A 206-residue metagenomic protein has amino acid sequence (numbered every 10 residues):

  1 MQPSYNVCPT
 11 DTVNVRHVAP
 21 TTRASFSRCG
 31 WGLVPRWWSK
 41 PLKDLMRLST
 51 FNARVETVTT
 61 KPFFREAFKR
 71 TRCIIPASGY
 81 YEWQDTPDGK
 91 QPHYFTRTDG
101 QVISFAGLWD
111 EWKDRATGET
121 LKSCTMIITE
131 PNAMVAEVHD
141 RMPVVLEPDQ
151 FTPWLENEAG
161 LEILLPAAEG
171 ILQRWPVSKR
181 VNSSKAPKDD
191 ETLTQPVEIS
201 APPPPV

Functional and structural regions predicted by a protein language model:
M1-V206: Short linear sequence motif anchored by a di-proline
